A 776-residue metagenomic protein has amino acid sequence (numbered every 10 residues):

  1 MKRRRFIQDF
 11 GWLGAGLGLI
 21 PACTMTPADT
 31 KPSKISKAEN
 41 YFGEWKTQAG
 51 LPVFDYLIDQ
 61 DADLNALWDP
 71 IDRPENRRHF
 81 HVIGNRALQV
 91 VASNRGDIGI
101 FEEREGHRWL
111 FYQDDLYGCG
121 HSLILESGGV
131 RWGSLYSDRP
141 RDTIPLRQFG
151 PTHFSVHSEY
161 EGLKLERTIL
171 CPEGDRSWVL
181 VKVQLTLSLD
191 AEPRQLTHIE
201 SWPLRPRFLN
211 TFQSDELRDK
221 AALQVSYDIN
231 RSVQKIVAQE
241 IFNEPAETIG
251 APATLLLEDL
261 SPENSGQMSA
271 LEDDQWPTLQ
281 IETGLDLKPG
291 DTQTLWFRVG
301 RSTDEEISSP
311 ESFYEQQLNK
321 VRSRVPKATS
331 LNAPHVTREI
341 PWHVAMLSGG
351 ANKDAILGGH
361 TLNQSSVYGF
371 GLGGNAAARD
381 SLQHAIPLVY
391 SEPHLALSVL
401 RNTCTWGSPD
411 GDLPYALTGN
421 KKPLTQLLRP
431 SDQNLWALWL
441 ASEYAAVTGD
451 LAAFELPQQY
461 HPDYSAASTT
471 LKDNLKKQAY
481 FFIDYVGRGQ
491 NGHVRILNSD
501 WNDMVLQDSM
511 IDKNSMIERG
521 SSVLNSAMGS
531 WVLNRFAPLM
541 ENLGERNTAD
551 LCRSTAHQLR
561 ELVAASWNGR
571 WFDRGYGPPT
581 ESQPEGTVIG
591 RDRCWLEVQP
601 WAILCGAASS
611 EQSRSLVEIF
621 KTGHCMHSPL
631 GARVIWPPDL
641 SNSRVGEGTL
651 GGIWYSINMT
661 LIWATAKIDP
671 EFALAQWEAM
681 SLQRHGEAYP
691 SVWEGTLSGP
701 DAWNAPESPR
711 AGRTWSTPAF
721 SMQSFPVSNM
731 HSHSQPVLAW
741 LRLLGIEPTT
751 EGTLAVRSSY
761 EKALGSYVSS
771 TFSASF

Functional and structural regions predicted by a protein language model:
R5-M25: N-terminal export signals
P32-D61, P74-G99, H343, G373-A376 (+3 more regions): C-terminal capping/lid segments that line or modulate ligand- or cofactor-binding pockets
A38-G43, T47, G84, Q89-E159 (+4 more regions): An extended acidic
V130-W178, E263-I281, G765: Extended, loop-rich substrate-binding clefts of extracytoplasmic carbohydrate-active enzymes
L170-E272, I281, F313-K320: Polysaccharide-binding surfaces and accessory modules of carbohydrate-active proteins
W178, T254-Q317, M516-R519, V532: Beta-strand-rich recognition/accessory modules
T329-G373, L400-T418, A479-R519, E561-Y655 (+3 more regions): Extended glycan-interaction surfaces of carbohydrate-active proteins
G374-V494, V523-S526, S530, G651-T665 (+2 more regions): Aromatic-rich carbohydrate-recognition surfaces in CAZymes
